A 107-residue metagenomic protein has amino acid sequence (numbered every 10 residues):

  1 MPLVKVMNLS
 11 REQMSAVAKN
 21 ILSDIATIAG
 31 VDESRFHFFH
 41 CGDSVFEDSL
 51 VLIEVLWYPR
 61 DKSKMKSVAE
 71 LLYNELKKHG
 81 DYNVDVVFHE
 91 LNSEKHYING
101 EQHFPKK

Functional and structural regions predicted by a protein language model:
M1-K107: Interaction-mediating elements
